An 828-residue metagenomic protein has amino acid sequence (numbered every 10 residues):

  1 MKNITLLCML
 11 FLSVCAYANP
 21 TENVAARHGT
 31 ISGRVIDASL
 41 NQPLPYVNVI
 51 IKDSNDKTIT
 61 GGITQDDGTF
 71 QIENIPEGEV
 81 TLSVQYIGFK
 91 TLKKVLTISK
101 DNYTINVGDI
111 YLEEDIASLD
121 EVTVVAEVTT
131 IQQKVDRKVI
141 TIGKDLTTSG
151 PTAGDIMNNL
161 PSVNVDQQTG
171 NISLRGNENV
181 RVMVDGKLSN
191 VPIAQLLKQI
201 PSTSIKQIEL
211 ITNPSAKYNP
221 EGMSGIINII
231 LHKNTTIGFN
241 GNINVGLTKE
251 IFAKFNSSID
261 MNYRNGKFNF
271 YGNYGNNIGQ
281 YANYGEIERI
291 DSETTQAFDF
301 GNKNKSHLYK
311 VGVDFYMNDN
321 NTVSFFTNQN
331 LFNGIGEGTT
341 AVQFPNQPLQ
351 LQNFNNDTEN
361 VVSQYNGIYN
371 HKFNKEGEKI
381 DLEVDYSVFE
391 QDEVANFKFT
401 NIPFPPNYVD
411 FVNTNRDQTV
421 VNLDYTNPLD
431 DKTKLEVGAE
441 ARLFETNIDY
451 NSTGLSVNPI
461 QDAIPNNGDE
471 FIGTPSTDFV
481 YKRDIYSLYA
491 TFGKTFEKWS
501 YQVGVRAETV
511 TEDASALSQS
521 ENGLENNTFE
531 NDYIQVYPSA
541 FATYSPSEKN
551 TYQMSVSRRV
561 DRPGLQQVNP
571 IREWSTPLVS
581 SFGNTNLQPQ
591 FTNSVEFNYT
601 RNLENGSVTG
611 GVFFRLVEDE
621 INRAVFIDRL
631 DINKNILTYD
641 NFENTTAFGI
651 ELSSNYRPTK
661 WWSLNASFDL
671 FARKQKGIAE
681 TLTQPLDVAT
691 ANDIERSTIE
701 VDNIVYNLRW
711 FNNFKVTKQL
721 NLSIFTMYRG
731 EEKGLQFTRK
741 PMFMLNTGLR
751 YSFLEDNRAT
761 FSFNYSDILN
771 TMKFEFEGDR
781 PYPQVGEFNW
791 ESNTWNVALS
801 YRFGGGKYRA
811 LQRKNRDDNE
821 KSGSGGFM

Functional and structural regions predicted by a protein language model:
P20-N23, I36-L40, N48-K52, Q85-F89 (+4 more regions): Short, acidic, small-residue-rich periplasmic hinge/interaction motif at the N-terminus of Gram-negative outer-membrane
S54-T69: Short, acidic Ser/Thr/Gly-rich low-complexity loop/linker segments typical of extracellular and cell-surface proteins
E73, K187-T212: Short acidic/polar hinge/loop motifs at secondary-structure boundaries that mediate gating or recognition
D109-I110, A153-I156, I172, Q195-L196 (+3 more regions): N-terminal periplasmic accessory domains that precede and gate Gram-negative outer-membrane beta-barrel machines
F252-Q280, E293-G338, D357-S363, A666 (+1 more regions): Transmembrane beta-barrel wall of Gram-negative outer-membrane proteins
A297, Q418-N422, E470-S476, F582-N584 (+5 more regions): Outer membrane beta-barrel strand-and-loop segments of large Gram-negative receptors, especially TonB-dependent
L308-F332, N356-A516, S545-E548, N605-F614 (+1 more regions): Face-selective signature of the C-terminal outer-membrane beta-barrel domain
E390-D392, T511-D513, E548-S594, F614-L637 (+1 more regions): Surface-exposed extracellular loop regions of Gram-negative outer-membrane beta-barrel proteins, predominantly
